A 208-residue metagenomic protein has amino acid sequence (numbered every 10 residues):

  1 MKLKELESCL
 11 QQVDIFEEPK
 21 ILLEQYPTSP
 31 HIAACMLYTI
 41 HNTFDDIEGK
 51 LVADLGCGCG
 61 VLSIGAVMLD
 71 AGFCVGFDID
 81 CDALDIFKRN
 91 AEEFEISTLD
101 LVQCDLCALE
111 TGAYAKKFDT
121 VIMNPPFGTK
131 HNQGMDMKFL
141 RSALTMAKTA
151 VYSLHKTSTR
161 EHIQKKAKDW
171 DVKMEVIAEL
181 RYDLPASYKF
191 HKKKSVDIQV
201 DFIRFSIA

Functional and structural regions predicted by a protein language model:
M1-A208: Class I S-adenosyl-L-methionine-dependent methyltransferase catalytic core
